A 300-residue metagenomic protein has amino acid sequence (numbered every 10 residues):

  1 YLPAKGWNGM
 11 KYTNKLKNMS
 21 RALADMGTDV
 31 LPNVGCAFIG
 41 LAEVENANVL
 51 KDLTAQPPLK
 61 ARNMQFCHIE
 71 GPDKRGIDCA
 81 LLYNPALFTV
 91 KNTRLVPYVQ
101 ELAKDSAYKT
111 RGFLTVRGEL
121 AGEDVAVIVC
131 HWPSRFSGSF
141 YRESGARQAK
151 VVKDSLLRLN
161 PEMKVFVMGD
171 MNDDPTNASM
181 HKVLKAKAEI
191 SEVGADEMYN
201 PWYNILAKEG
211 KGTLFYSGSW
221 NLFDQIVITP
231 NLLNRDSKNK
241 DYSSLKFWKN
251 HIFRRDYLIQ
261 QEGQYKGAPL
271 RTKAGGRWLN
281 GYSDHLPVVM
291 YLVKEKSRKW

Functional and structural regions predicted by a protein language model:
Y1-L16, E101-A107, F136-Y141: Acidic/histidine-rich helix-loop elements that form or flank divalent-metal/phosphate-binding sites at the catalytic
Y1-P57, C67-I77, R147, R255 (+2 more regions): N-terminal, active-site-proximal structural segment of metallo-dependent hydrolase catalytic domains
D25-V34, P57-A61, L156-N160, A188-V193: Alpha-helix termini
A37-A42, Q65-H68, C79-Y83, K91-N92 (+7 more regions): Structural recognition of the beta-strand scaffold that forms the well-ordered cores of secreted hydrolase catalytic
F38-D124, W132: Structured beta-strand-rich core segments of catalytic domains in phosphoester-bond hydrolases
N48-K51, R75-D78, F136-S139, D174-S179 (+2 more regions): Extracytoplasmic/secreted cell-surface and envelope-processing proteins
S139-P161: A long, amphipathic alpha-helix that forms part of the scaffold/cap immediately adjacent to metal-dependent active
D154-V165, D173-W300: Metal-dependent phosphoester-hydrolase catalytic domains
